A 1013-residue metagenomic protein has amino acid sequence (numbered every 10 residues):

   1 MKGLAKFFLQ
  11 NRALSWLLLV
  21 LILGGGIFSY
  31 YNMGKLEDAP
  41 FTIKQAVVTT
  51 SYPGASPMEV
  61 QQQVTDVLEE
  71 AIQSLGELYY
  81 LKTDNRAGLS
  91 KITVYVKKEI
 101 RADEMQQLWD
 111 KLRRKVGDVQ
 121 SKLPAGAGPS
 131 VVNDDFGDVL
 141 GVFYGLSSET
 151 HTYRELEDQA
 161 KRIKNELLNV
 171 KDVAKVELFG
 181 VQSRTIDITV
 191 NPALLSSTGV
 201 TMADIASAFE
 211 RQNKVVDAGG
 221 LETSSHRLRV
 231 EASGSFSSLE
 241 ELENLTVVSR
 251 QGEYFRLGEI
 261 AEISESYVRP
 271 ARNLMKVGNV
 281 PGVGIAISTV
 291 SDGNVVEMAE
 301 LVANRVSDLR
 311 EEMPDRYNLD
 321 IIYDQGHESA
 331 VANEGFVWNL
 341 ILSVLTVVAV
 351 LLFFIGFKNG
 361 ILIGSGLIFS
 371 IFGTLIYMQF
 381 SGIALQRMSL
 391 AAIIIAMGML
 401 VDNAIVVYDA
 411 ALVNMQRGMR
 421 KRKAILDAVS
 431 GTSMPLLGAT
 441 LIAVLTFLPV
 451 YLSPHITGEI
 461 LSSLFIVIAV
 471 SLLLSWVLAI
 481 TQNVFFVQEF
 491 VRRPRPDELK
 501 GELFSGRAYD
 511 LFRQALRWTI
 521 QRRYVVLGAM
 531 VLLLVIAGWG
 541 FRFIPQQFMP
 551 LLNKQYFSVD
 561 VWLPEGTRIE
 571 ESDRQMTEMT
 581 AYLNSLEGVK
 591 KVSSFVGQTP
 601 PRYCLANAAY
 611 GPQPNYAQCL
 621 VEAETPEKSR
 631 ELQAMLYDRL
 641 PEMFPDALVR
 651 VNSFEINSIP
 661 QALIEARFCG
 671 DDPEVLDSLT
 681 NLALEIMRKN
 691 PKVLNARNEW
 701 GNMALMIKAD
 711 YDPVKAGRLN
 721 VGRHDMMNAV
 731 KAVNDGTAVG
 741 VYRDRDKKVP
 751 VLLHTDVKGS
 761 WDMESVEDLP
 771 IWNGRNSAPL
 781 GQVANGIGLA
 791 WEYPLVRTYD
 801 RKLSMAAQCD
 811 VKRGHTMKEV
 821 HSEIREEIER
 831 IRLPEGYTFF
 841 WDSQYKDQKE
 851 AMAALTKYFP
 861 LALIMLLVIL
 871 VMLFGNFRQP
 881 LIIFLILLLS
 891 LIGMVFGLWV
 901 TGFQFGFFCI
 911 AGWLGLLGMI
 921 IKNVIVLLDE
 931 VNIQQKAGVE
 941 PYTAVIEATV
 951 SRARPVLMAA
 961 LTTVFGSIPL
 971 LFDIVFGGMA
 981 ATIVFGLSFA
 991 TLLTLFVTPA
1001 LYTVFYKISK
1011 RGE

Functional and structural regions predicted by a protein language model:
M1-K35, T432, L499-P550, T680: Signature of alpha-helical transmembrane segments and their immediate interfacial
A5, E59-D134, L194-K214, S235 (+2 more regions): Solvent-exposed, membrane-proximal periplasmic/extracellular interface segments of envelope transport and secretion
F7, D38, T49, Q120 (+6 more regions): Extracytoplasmic/periplasmic membrane-proximal domains and adjacent transmembrane bundles of envelope biogenesis
A13, V20-A55, G117-P124, V450-E459 (+4 more regions): Transmembrane helices with small-residue packing motifs
L17, S56-Q63, I100-K111, L140-F143 (+19 more regions): Solvent-exposed, non-transmembrane alpha-helical starts
G26-N32, L345-Y408, L412, V470 (+5 more regions): Hydrophobic transmembrane alpha-helices and their membrane-interface caps in long multi-pass transport proteins
I322, S329, N333, Y408 (+4 more regions): Helix-loop junctions and hydrophobic alpha-helical segments within the transmembrane domains of large membrane
M397-A411, S433-L452, E459-L499, C619 (+4 more regions): Transmembrane alpha-helices and their membrane-interface boundaries in multi-pass membrane transporters and channels
